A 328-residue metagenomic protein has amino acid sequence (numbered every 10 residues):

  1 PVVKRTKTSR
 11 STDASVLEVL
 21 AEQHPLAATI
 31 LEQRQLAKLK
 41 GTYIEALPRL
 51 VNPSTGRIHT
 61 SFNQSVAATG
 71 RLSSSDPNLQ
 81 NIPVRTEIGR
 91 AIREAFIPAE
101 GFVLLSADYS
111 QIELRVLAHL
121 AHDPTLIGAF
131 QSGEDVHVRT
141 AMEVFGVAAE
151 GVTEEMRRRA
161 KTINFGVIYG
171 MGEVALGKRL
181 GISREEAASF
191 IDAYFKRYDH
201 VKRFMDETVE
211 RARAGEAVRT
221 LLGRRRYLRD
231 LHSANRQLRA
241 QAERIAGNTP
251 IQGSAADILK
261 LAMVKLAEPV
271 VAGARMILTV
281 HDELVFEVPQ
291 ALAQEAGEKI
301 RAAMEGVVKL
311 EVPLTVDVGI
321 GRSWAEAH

Functional and structural regions predicted by a protein language model:
P1-R90, I97, G101-V103, S110-E113 (+5 more regions): Conserved "right-hand" nucleotidyltransferase catalytic core of DNA-directed polymerases
V2-V3, A121-Q131: Cytochrome P450 catalytic domain signature, combining two hallmark sequence patches
T8, L50, L126-G128, G151 (+2 more regions): Short, contiguous acidic/charged loop-to-helix segments that flank catalytic cores in large enzymes
T55, H59-T60, Q64-A67, V144-A272 (+3 more regions): Conserved catalytic core of nucleic-acid polymerases
Q111-H122: Short active-site loop/helix that positions an aromatic residue
E113, G133, H137, A255 (+1 more regions): Hydrophobic (often cysteine-bearing) scaffold residues that line and stabilize catalytic clefts of nucleotide/cofactor
L266-D317: C-terminal structured "cap/appendage" subdomains that terminate the fold
